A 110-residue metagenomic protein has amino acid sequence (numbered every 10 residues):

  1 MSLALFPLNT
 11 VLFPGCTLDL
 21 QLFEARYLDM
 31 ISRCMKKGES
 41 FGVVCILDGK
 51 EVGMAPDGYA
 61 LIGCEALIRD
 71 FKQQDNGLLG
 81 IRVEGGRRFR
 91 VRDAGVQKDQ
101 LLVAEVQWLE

Functional and structural regions predicted by a protein language model:
M1-E110: Positively charged
